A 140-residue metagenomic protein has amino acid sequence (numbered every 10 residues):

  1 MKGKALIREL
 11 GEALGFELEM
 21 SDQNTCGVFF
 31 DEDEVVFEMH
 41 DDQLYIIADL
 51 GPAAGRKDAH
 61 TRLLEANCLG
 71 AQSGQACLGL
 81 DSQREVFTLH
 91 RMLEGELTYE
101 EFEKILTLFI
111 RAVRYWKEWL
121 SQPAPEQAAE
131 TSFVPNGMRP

Functional and structural regions predicted by a protein language model:
M1-E34, Q72-S73, D81: Charge-rich, low-complexity N-terminal segments
L10, D58-E65, L106-F109: Short, Φ-rich (hydrophobic/aromatic) sequence segments
T25-C26, V35, L44, E85-F87: Hydrophobic residues embedded in beta-strands of well-ordered beta-sheets
F37-P52: A short acidic-to-branched-hydrophobic micro-motif
L44-I47, F87-H90, T98: Short small-residue beta-strand/loop micro-motif enriched in glycine and branched aliphatics
D49-Q83, H90: Short, internal acidic amphipathic alpha-helical interface segments that mediate docking to partner proteins
L69-A71, M92-A124: Ampiphathic alpha-helical segments that act as solvent-exposed interaction surfaces
L120-P140: Short, highly charged C-terminal tails/helix-capping segments
